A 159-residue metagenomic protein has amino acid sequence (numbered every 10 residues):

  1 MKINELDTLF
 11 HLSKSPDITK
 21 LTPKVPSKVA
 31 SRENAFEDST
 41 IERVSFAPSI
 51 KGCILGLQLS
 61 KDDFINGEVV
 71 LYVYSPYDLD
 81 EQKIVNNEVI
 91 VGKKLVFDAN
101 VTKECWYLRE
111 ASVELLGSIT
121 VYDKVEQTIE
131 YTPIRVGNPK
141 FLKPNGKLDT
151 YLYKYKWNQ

Functional and structural regions predicted by a protein language model:
M1-R43, Q58-L59: ADP-ribose/NAD+-binding catalytic cleft of ART/PARP-like enzymes
K2-E5, F36-V44, I50-Q159: Conserved NAD+-utilizing ADP-ribose enzyme module
